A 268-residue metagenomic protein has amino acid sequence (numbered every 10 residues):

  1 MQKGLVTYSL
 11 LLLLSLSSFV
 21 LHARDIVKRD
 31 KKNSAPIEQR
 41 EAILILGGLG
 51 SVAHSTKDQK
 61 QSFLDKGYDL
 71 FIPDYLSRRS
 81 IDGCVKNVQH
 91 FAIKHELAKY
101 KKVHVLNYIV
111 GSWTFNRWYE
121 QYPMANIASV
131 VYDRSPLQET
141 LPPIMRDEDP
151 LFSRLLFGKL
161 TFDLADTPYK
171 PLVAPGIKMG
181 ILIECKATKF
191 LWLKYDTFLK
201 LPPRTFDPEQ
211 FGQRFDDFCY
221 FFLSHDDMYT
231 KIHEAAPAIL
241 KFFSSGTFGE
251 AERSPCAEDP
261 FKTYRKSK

Functional and structural regions predicted by a protein language model:
M1-S9: Bacterial N-terminal signal peptides that target proteins for export
S9-S17: Bacterial N-terminal signal peptides
V27-K101, H225: Active-site catalytic motif of lipid deacylating hydrolases and related acyltransferases
L44-I45, L70, D82-G176: Serine-dependent carboxylesterase/thioesterase catalytic core of lipase-like alpha/beta-hydrolase/SGNH enzymes
K57, L141-R146, F190-Y195: Short aromatic-enriched loop/helix-cap "lid" or pocket-rim segments at secondary-structure transitions that line
Y75-S77, S135, E184: Active-site loop/turn elements of alpha/beta-hydrolase fold enzymes, especially the short glycine-/histidine-rich
L172-K268: C-terminal catalytic-base region of ester-bond hydrolases, centering on the histidine of the charge-relay
